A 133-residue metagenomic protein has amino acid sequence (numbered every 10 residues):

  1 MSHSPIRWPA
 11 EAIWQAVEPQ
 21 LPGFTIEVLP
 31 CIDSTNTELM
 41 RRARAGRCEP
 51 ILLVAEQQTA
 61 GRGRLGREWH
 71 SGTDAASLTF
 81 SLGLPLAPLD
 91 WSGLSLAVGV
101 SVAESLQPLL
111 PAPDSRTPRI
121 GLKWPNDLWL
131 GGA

Functional and structural regions predicted by a protein language model:
M1-P111, S115-R119: N-terminal lobe of the biotin/lipoate ligase/transferase fold
L122-L130: Glycine- and Gly-Pro-enriched alpha-helical subdomains that act as flexible, kink-prone "lid/hinge" or packing modules
